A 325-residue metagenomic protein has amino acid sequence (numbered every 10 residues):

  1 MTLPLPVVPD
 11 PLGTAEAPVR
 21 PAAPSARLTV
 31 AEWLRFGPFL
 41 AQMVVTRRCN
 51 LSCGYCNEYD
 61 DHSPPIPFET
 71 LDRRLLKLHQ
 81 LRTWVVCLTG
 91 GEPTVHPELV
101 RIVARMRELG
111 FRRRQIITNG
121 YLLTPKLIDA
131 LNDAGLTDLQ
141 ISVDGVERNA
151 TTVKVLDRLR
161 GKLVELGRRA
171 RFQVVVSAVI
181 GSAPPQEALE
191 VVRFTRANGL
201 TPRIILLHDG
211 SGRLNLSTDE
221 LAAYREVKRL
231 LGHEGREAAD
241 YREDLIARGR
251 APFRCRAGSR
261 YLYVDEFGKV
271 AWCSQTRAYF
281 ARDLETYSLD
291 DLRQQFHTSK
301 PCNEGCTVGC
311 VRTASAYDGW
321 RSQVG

Functional and structural regions predicted by a protein language model:
T2-A134, G319: Conserved alpha-helical substructure of the radical SAM core
T2-L5, P24, F267-G325: Flexible mid-to-C-terminal extensions adjoining Fe-S/redox cofactors in radical SAM and related proteins
P18-P38, L230-L231, G235, Q275-D291: Short, charged low-complexity linear segments at domain edges
P38-M43, A238-D244, L284-H297: Short, intrinsically disordered, charge-biased short linear motifs at domain edges
Q42, T46-C49, R248, Q295 (+2 more regions): Residue-level signal for mature regions of secreted extracellular proteins and peptides
V45, C49, T195, G268 (+1 more regions): Generic structural signal for small/hydrophobic residues in well-ordered secondary structure, especially within
R48, S52, C56-Y59, G258 (+3 more regions): Cys/His-rich metal-chelating microdomains
I66, D129, D133-D138, S142-Q275 (+2 more regions): Radical SAM enzyme [4Fe-4S]-AdoMet core and its adjacent flexible, acidic and glycine-rich loops/tails across
